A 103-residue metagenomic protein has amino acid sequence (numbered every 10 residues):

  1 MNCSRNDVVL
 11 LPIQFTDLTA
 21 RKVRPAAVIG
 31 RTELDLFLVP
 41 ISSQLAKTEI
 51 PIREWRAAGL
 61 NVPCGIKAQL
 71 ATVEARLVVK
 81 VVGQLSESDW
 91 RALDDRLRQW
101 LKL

Functional and structural regions predicted by a protein language model:
M1-L103: Conserved functional hotspots at enzyme active or ligand-binding sites that engage polyanionic ligands
